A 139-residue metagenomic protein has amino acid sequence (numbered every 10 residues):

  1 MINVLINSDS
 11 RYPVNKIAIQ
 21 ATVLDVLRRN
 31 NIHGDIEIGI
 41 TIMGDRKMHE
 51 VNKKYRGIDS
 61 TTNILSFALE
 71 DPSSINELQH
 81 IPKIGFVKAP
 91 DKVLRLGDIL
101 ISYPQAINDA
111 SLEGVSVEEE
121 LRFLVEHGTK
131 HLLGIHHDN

Functional and structural regions predicted by a protein language model:
M1-F123, K130-N139: An acidic/histidine-cluster motif and surrounding catalytic segment that typifies divalent-metal-assisted enzyme active
